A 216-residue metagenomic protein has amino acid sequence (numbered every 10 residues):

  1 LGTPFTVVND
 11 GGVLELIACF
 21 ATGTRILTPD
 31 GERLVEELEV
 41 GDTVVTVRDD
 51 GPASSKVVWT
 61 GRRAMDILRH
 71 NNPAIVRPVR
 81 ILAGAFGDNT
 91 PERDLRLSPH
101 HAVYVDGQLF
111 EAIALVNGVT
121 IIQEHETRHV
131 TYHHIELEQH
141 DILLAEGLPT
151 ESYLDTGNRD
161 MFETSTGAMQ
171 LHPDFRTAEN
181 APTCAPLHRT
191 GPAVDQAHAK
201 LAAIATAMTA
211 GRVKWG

Functional and structural regions predicted by a protein language model:
L1-A18: Low-complexity acidic/polar repeat-biased segments
L14-E39, P192, A199-G216: Protein maturation boundaries and topogenic segments
A21-V35, T43-F175: Long beta-strand-rich cores associated with HINT superfamily self-processing modules
W59-D66, T156-G216: Non-catalytic peripheral regions of nucleotide-handling enzymes
